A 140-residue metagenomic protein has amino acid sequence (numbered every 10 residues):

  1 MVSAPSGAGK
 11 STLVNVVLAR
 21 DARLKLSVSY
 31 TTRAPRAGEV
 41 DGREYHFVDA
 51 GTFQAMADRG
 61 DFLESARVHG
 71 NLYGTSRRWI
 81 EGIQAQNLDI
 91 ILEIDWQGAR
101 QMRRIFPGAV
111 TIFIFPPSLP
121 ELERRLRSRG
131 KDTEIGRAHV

Functional and structural regions predicted by a protein language model:
S3-P5: P-loop (Walker A) phosphate-binding loop of NTP-binding proteins
A8: ATP-binding Walker
S11: Walker A/P-loop
V14-N15: The feature captures the helix immediately C-terminal to the Walker
L18-S27: Post-Walker A helix-loop "phosphate-sensing" segment adjacent to the P-loop in P-loop NTPases
S29-I90, W96-R100: ATP-dependent small-molecule kinase phosphotransfer cores that center on conserved nucleotide phosphate-binding segments
I90-D95, I105-R127: Conserved phosphate-donor/acceptor-positioning beta-strand/loop module used by diverse small-molecule
A138-V140: Conserved small/polar residues in nucleotide/adenosyl-binding loops
